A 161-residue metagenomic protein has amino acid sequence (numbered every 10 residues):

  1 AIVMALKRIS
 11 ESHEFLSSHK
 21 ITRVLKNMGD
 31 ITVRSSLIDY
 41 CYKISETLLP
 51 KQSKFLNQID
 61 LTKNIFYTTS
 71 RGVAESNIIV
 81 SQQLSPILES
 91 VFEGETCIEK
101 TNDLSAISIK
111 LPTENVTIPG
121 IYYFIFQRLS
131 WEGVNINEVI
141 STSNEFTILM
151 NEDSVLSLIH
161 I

Functional and structural regions predicted by a protein language model:
A1-L111, N115-T117: Regulatory modules associated with amino-acid/nitrogen control
A1-M4, G120, F124, D153: Conserved active-site and cofactor/substrate-binding residues in soluble primary-metabolism enzymes
V73-E75, E138, E145: Cytosolic regulatory regions of ion transport systems
S81-Q82, I148-L156: Short glycine/threonine-rich loop-to-helix capping motif typified by GTGT followed within a few residues by an Asp-Pro
L111, T142-T147: Active-site-proximal beta-alpha loop/turn segments in soluble metabolic enzymes
I118-V139, T147-L149: A structural feature that tracks compact, well-ordered secondary-structure segments with a strong bias toward
I159-I161: Conserved small/polar residues in nucleotide/adenosyl-binding loops
